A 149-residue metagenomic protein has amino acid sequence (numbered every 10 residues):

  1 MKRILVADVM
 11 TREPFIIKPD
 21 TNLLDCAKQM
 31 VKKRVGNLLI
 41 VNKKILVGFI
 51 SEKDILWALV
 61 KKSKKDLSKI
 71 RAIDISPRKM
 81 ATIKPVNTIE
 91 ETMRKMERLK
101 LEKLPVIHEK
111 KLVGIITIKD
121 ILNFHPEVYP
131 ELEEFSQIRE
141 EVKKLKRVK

Functional and structural regions predicted by a protein language model:
M1-E13, S51-T82, V86-E97, T117-K149: Tandem CBS (Bateman) regulatory domains
I16-R34, V41, T82-K100, I107: The conserved cystathionine-beta-synthase
M30-K33, L38-D54, M96, L104-D120: A glycine-centered beta-loop-beta connector
